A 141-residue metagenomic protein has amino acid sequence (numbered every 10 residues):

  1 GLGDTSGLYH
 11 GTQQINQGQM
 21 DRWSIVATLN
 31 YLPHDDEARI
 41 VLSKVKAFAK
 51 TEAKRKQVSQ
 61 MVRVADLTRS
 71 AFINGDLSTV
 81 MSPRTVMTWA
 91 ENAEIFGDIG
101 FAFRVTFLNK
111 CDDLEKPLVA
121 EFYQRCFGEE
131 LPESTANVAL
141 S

Functional and structural regions predicted by a protein language model:
G1-S141: C-terminal regulatory/interaction module of P-loop NTP-utilizing enzymes
